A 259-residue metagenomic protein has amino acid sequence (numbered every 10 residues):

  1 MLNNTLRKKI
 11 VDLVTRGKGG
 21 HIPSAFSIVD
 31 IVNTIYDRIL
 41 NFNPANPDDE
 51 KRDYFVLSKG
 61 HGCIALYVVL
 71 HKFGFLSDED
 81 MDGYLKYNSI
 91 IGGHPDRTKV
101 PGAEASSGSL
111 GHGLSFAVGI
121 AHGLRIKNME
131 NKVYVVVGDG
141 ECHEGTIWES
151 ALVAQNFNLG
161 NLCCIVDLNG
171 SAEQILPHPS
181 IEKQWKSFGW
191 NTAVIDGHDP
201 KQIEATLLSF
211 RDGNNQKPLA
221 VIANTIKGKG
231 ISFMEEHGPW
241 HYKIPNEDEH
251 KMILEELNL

Functional and structural regions predicted by a protein language model:
N3-G19, V166-L168: N-terminal capping segment at the start of a domain
L13, A25-N156: Cofactor-binding active-site loop characterized by glycine-rich and histidine/acidic residues
D30, H61-G62, N169-G170, D199 (+1 more regions): Glycine-rich beta-alpha junction loops
D53-F55, N131-V135, L162, N215-T225: Generic beta-sheet signal
Y67-V68, D96, T146-W148, E173-H178 (+1 more regions): Short acidic, glycine/serine/threonine-rich loops at helix termini
M129, L176-T206: Conserved thiamine diphosphate
E144-N169, P218-A223: A short alpha/beta connector and helix-capping loop motif
P200-L259: Glycine/aspartate-rich loop-and-adjacent alpha/beta segment that forms the canonical ThDP
